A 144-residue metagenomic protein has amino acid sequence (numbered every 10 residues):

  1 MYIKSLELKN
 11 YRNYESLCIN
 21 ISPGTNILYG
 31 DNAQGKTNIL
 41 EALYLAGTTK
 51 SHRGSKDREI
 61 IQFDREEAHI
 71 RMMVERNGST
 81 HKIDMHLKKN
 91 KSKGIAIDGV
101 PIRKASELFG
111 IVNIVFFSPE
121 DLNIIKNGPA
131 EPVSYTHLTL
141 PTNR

Functional and structural regions predicted by a protein language model:
M1-L45: Pre-Walker A-like glycine/lysine-rich segment at the N-terminus of P-loop NTPase domains
E7, N20, A96, F116 (+1 more regions): Conserved beta-strand segments that form the floor/walls of ligand-binding pockets within enzyme and binding domains
Y11, S22, H86-N90, F117 (+1 more regions): Generic beta-structure capping elements
L45-T49, T139: Post-Walker A connector loop of ABC transporter nucleotide-binding domains
T48-N123, P129-A130: Nucleotide-state sensing region of NTPase/ATPase domains
T136-T142: Conserved small/polar residues in nucleotide/adenosyl-binding loops
